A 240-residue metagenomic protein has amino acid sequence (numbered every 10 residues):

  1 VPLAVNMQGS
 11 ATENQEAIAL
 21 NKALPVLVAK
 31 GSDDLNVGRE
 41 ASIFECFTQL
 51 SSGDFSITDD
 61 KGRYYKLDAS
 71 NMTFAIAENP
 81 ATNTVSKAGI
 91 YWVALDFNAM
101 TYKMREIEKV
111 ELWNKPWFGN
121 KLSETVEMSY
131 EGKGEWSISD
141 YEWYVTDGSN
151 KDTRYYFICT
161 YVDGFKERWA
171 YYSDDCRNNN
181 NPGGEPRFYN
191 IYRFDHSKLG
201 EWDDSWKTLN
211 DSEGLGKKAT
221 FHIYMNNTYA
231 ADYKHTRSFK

Functional and structural regions predicted by a protein language model:
V1-K240: Insoluble glucan recognition modules
